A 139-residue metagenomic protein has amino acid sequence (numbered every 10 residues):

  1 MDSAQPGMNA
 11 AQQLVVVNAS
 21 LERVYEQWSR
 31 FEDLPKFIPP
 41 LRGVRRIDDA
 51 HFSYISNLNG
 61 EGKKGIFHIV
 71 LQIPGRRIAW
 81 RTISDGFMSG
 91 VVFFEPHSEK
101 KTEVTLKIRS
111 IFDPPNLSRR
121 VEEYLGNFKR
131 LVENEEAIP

Functional and structural regions predicted by a protein language model:
M1-D49, N127, L131: Hydrophobic ligand-binding cavity/cleft-lining segments
Q5-P6, N57, T82-S84: Short Gly/Pro-enriched turn/cap motifs at secondary-structure boundaries
G7-N9, D48, E61, G86 (+1 more regions): Residue-level preference for beta-strand/loop junctions
A10-Q12, G62-I66, F87-V91: Short, surface-exposed coil-to-beta transition loops
L14-N18, R45, I55, H68 (+1 more regions): Generic structural detector for well-ordered beta-strands
R46-S53, Q72-W80: Short, hydrophobic/aromatic-rich segments at coil-to-beta transitions
N59-K63, F112: Short, cysteine-centered beta-strand-loop-beta hairpins and adjacent loop/turn segments enriched in charged/polar
H68-L71, R77-E135, P139: Beta-strand/loop substructures that line and gate deep hydrophobic ligand-binding cavities in soluble
